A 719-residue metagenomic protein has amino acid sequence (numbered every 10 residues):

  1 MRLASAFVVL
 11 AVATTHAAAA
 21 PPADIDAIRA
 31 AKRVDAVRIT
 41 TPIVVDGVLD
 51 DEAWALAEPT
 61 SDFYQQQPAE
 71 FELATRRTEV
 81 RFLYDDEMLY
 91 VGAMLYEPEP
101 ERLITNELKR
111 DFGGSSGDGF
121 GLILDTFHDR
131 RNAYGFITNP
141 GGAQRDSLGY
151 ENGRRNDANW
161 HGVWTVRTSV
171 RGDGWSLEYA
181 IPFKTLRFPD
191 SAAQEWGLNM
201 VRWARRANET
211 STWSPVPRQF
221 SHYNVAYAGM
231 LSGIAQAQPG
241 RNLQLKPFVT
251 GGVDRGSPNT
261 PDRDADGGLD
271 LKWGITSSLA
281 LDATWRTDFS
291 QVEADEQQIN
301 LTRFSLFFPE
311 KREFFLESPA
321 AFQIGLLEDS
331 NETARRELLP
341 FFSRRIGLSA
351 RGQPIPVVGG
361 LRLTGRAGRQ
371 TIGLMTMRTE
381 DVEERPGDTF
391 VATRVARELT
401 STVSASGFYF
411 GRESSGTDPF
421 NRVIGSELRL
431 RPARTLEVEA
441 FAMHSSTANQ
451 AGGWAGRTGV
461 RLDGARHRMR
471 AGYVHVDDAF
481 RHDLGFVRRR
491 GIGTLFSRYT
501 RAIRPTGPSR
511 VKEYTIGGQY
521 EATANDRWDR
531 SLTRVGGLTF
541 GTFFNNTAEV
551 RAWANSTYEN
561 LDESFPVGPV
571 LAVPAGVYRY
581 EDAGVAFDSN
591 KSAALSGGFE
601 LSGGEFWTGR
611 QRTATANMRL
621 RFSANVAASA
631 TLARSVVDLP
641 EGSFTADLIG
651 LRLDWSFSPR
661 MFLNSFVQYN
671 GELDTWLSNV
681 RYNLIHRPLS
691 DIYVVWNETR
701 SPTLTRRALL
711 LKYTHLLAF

Functional and structural regions predicted by a protein language model:
A4-T15: Bacterial N-terminal signal peptides
A17-E398, S406: Structural preference for beta-rich elements and adjacent junctions enriched in aromatics
R187-Q194, A235-N242, S278, R369 (+8 more regions): Short loop/turn motifs that connect adjacent beta-strands in outer-membrane beta-barrel proteins
P215-G240, T379-R431, E549-S602, T613 (+1 more regions): Outer-membrane beta-barrel transmembrane domain signature of Gram-negative proteins, especially the mid-to-C-terminal
P247, A265-L271, L279, W285 (+8 more regions): Extended, hydrophobic alpha-helical segments in both membrane/secreted and soluble proteins
S257-N259, D270, T302, R351 (+7 more regions): Alpha-helix capping and helix-loop boundary segments enriched in small/acidic/polar residues
I355-L361, A367-G368, L374-T376, V395 (+3 more regions): Large, well-folded core regions of big proteins
P356, F441-F719: Exposed, low-structure sequence patches enriched in small/polar residues
